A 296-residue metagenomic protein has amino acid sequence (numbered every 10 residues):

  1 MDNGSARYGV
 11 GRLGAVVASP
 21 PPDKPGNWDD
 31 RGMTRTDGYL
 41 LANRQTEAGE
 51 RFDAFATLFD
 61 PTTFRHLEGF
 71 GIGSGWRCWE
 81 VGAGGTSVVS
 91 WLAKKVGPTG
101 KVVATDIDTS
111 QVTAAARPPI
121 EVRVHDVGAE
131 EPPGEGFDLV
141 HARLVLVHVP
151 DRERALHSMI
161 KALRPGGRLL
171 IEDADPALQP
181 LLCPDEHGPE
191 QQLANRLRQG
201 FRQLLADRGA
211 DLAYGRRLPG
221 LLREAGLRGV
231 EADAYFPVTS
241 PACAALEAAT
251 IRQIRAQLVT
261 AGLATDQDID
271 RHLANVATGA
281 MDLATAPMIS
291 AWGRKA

Functional and structural regions predicted by a protein language model:
R35-D60: Class I SAM-dependent methyltransferase Rossmann-like catalytic core, especially the SAM/SAH-binding loop
T57-R77, W91: Conserved alpha-helix/loop element of class I SAM-dependent methyltransferases that forms part of the SAM/SAH-binding
W79-E131: Class I SAM-dependent methyltransferase SAM/SAH-binding core
E130-V140: A short acidic, Gly/Pro-enriched loop at the edge of an enzyme's catalytic core that lines a small-molecule cofactor
D138-E153: A short SAM/SAH-binding and catalytic strip from SAM-dependent methyltransferases
E153-R168: A short glycine-rich, Lys/Arg-flanked "PGG" loop and its adjoining helix->strand segment in the class I
L170-A242, L263: Conserved catalytic/acceptor-binding region of the Class I
D211-R216, G229-A296: Conserved Class I S-adenosyl-L-methionine
